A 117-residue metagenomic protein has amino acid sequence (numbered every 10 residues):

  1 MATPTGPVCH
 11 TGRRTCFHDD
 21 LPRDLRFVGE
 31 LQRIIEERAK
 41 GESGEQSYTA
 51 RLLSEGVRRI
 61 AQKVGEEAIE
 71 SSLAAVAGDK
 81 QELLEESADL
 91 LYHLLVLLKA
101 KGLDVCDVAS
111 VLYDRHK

Functional and structural regions predicted by a protein language model:
M1-S87, L91-K117: Flexible "arm" and connector segments at domain edges
